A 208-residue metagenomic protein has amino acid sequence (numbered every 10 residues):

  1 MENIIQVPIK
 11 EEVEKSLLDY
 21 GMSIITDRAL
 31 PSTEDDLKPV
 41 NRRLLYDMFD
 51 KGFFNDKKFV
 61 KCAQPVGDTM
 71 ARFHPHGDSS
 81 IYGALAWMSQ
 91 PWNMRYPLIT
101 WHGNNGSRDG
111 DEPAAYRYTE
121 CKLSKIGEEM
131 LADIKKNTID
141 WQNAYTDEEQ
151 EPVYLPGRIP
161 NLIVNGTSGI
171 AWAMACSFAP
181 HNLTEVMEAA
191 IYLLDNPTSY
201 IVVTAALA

Functional and structural regions predicted by a protein language model:
M1-A208: Catalytic phosphate-handling regions of large nucleic-acid enzymes and associated NTPases
